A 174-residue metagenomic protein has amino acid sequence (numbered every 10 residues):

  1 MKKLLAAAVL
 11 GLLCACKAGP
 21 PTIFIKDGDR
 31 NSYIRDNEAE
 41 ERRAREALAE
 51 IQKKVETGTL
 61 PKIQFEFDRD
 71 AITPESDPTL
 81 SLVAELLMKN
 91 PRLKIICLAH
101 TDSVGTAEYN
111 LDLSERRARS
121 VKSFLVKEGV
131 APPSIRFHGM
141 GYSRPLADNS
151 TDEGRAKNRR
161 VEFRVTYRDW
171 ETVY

Functional and structural regions predicted by a protein language model:
K2-A7: Sec-dependent signal peptide recognition, specifically the positively charged N-region followed immediately by
A8, T79, G139: Residues that line or immediately flank small-molecule/substrate-binding pockets and catalytic motifs
L10, K89, K127-G129: Alpha-helix termination/capping residues and helix-transition junctions
L12-A15: C-terminal motif of bacterial Sec signal peptides marking the signal peptidase cleavage site
K17-K94, R168-Y174: Periplasmic peptidoglycan-binding/tethering modules of Gram-negative envelope proteins
H100-Y174: Periplasmic OmpA-like peptidoglycan-binding domain that tethers envelope proteins to the cell wall
